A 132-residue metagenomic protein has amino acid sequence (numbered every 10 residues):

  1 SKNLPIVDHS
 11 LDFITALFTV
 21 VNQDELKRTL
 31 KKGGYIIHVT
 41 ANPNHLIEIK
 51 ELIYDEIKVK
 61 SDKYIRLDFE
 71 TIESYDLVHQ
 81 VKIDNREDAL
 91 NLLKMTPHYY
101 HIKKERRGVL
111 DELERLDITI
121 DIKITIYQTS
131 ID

Functional and structural regions predicted by a protein language model:
S1-N3, T19-V20: Conserved SAM/SAH-binding loop
K2-I14: A short acidic, Gly/Pro-enriched loop at the edge of an enzyme's catalytic core that lines a small-molecule cofactor
D12, L17, V39: Residues lining the SAM
F18-K32: A short, conserved alpha-helix within the catalytic core of class I
G33-H45: Conserved beta-strand signature within the Rossmann-like core of class I S-adenosyl-L-methionine
K50-T71: Conserved Class I S-adenosyl-L-methionine
E70-Q80: Conserved S-adenosyl-L-methionine
V78-D132: Conserved Class I S-adenosyl-L-methionine
